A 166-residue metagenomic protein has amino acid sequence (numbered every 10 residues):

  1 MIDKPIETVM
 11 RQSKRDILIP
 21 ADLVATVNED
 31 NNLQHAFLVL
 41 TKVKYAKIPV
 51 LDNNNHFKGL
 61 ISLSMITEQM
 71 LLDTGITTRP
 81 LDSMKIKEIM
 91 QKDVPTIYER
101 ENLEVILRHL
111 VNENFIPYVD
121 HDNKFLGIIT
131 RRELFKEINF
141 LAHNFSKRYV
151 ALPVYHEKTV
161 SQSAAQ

Functional and structural regions predicted by a protein language model:
M1-Q166: Tandem CBS (Cystathionine beta-synthase) repeat/Bateman regulatory domains
